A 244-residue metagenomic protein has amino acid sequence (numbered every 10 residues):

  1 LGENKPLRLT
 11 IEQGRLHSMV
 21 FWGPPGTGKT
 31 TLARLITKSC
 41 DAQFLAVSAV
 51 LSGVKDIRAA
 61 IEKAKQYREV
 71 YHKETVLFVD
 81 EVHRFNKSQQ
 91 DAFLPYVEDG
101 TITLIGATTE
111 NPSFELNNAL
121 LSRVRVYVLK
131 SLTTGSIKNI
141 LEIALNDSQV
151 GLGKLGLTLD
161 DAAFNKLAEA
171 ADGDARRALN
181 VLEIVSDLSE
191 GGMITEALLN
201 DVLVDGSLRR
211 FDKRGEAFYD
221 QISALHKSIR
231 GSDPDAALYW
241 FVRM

Functional and structural regions predicted by a protein language model:
L1-K5, F44-V76, K87: Short glycine-rich substrate-engagement loop in P-loop NTPases that contacts/grips substrate
R8-E12, V79, H83-S122: Conserved catalytic/switch belt of AAA+ P-loop NTPases
L9-S48, E62-K65, L94-D99: Walker A/P-loop
H17, H72-V76, D99-I105, R125 (+1 more regions): Loop/turn-to-beta-strand initiation segments
W22-P24, L45-G53, T108-T109, L129: A short hydrophobic beta-strand->loop->alpha-helix junction that borders the nucleotide-binding pocket of P-loop NTPases
S48-V50, R125-K138: Conserved AAA+ ATPase "SRH/arginine-finger" region at the nucleotide-binding site
N165-A170, R176-E190, A197-D201, S223-K227 (+1 more regions): C-terminal helical "lid" of AAA+/P-loop NTPase domains
R209-M244: Conserved P-loop NTPase/AAA+ ATPase motor core
